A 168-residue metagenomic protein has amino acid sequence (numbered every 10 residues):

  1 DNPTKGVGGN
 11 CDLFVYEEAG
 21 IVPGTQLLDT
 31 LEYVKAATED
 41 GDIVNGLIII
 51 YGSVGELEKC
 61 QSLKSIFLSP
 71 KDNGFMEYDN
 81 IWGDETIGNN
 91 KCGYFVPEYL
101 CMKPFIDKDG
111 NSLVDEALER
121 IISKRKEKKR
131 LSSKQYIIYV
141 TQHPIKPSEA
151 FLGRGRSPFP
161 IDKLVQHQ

Functional and structural regions predicted by a protein language model:
D1-D40: Conserved RecA-like ASCE ATPase "motif II neighborhood" in helicase/translocase motors
D1-N2, G9-F14, L28, S53-Q168: Conserved P-loop NTPase catalytic core
V44-S53: Structural recognition of the conserved hydrophobic beta-strand(s) that form the central parallel beta-sheet of P-loop
